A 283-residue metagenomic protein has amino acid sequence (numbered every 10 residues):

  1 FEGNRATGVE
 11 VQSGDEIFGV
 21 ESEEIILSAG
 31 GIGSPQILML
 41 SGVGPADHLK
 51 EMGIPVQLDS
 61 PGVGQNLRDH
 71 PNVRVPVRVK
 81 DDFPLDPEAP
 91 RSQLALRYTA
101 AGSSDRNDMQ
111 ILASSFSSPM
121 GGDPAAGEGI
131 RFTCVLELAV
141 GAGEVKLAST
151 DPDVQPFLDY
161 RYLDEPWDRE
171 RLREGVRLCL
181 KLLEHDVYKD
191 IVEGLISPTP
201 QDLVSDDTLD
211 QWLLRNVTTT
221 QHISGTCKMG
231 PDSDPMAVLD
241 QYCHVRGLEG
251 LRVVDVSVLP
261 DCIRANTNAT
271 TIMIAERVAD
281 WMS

Functional and structural regions predicted by a protein language model:
E2-P87, S149-T150: Glycine-rich loop(s) and the adjacent beta-strand/alpha-helix scaffold that form part
T7-G8, K80-P84, R91, A95-T270 (+1 more regions): FAD-dependent oxidoreductase catalytic-site/capping-region signature
